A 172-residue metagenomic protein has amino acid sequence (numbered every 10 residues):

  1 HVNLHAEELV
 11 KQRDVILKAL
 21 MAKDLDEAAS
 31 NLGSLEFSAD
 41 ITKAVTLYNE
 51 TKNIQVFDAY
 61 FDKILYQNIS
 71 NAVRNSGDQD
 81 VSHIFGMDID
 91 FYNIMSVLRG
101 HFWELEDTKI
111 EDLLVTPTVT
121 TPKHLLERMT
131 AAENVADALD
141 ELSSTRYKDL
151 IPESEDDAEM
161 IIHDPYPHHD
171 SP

Functional and structural regions predicted by a protein language model:
H1-P172: Extended alpha-helical surfaces
